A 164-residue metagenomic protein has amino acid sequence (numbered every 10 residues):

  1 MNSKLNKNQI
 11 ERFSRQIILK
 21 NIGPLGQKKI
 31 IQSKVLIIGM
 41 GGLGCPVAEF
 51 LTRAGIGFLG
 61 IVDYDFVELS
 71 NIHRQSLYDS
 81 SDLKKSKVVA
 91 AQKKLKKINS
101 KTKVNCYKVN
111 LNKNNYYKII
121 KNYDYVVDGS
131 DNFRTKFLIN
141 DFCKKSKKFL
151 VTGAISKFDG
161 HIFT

Functional and structural regions predicted by a protein language model:
M1-T164: Adenine nucleotide-associated cytosolic modules
